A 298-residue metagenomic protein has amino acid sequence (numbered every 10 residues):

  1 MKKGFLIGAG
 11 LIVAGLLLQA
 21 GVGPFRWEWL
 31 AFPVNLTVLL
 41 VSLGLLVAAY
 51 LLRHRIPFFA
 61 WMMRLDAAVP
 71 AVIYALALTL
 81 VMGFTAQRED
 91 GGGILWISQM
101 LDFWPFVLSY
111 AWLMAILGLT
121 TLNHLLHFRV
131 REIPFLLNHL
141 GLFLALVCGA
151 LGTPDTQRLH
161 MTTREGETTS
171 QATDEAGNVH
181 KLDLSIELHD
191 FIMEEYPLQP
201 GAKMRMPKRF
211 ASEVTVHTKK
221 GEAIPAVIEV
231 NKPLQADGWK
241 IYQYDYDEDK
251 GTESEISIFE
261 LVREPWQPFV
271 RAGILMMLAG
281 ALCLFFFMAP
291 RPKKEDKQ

Functional and structural regions predicted by a protein language model:
M1-Q298: Solvent-exposed, non-transmembrane regions of integral membrane proteins
